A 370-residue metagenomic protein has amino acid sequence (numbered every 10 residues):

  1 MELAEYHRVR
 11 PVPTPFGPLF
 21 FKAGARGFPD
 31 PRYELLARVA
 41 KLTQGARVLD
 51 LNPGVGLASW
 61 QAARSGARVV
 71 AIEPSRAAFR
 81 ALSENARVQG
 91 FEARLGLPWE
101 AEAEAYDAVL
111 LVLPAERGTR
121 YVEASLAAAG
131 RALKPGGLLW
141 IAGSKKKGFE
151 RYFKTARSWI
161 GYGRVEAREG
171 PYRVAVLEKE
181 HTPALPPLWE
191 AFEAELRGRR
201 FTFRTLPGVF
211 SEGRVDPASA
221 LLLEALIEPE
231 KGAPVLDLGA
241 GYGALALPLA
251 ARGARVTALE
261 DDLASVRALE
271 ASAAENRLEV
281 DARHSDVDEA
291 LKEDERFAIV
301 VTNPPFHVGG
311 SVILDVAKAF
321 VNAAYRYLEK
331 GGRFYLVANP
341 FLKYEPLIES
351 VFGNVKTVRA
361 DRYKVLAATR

Functional and structural regions predicted by a protein language model:
H7-T43, G170-K231: SAM-dependent Rossmann-like transferase core, predominantly class I methyltransferases with a strong bias toward
F28-E102, P217-T302: Conserved SAM/SAH cofactor-binding pocket of Class I
A62, A129, L249, F320 (+2 more regions): Class I S-adenosylmethionine-dependent transferase superfamily signal
E73-R76, Y121, S144, E260-S265 (+2 more regions): Short beta->alpha hinge that forms the Motif I/post-I loop of the SAM-binding pocket
A108-R120, I299-S311: A short SAM/SAH-binding and catalytic strip from SAM-dependent methyltransferases
E123-P135, K318-K330: A short glycine-rich, Lys/Arg-flanked "PGG" loop and its adjoining helix->strand segment in the class I
G136-S144, G331-A338: Conserved beta-strand signature within the Rossmann-like core of class I S-adenosyl-L-methionine
R151-K154, S158-R199, N339-R370: Class I S-adenosyl-L-methionine
